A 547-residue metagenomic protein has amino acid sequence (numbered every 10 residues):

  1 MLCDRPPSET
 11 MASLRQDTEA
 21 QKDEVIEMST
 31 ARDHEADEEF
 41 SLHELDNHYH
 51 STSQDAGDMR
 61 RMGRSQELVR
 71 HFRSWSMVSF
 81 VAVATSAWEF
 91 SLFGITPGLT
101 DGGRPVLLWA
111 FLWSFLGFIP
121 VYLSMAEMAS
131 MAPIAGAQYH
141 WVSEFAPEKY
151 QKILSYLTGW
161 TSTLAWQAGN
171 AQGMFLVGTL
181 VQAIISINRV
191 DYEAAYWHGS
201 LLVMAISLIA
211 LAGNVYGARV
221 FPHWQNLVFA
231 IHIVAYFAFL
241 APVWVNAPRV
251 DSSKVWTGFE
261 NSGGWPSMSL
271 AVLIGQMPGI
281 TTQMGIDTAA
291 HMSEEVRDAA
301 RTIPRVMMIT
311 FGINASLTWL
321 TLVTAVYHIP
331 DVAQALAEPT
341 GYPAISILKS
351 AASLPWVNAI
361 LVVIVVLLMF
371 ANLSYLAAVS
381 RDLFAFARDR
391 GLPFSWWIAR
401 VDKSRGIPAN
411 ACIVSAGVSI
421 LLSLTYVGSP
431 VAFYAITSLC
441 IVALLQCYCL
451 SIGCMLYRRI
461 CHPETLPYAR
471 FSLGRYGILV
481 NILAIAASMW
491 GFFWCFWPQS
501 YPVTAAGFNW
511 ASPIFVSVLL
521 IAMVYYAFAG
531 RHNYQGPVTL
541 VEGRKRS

Functional and structural regions predicted by a protein language model:
L2-P105, F118, L123, N533-S547: Membrane-interface "cap" regions at the ends of multi-pass membrane proteins
D58-T179, I280, T288-A289, S293-V296 (+2 more regions): Transmembrane helix-boundary motif of multi-pass solute transporters/channels
F111, S155, I185-A218, Y236-F239 (+3 more regions): Transmembrane alpha-helical segments of multi-pass small-molecule transport proteins
Y139-Q151, M174-G199, A290-A299, R305-I313 (+5 more regions): Helix-loop-helix connectors at the membrane interface of multi-pass transporters/channels
H140-Q151, S186-I187, S262, V306 (+2 more regions): TM-loop-TM module centered on a large, flexible mid-protein loop between adjacent transmembrane helices in multi-pass
D191-H198, N226, A230-S350, V357: Helix-loop-helix junctions that connect adjacent transmembrane segments in multi-pass membrane transporters
H198, W396-A409, Y448-P513: C-terminal membrane-solvent junction of multi-pass transporters and transport-like membrane proteins
H198-T257, M284, M307-F311, T437-Y448 (+3 more regions): Membrane-interface loop-to-helix entry segments
